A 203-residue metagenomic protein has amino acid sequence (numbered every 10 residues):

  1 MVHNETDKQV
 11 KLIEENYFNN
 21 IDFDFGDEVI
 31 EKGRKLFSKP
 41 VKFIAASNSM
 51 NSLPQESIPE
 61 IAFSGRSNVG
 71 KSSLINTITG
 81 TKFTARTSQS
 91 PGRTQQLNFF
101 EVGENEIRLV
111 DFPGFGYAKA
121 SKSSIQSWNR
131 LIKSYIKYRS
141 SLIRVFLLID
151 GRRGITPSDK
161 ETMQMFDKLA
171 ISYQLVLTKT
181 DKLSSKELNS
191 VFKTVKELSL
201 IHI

Functional and structural regions predicted by a protein language model:
V2-F112: Conserved G1/Walker A P-loop phosphate-binding module
A46, D150-R152, Q174-L188: G-domain G4 guanine-recognition motif of GTPases
T84, I107-W128, R152: Switch II (G3) loop of P-loop NTPases
N105-I107, I143-R144, S172: Loop/turn-to-beta-strand initiation segments
A118-K122, I155-K160, S185-L188: Conserved ATPase-coupling elements of RecA-like P-loop NTPase cores
S124-R152, M165-L169: Inter-motif core of Ras-like GTPase G domains
I201-I203: Conserved small/polar residues in nucleotide/adenosyl-binding loops
